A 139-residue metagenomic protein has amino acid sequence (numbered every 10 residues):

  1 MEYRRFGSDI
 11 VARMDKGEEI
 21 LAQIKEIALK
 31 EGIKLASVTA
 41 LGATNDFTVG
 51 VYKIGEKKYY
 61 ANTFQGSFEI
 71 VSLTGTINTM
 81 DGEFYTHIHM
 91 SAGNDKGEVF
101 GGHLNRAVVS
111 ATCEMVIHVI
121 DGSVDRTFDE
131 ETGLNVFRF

Functional and structural regions predicted by a protein language model:
M1-T86, S91-F139: N-terminal intrinsically disordered, cationic/polar leader segments that include organellar targeting peptides
